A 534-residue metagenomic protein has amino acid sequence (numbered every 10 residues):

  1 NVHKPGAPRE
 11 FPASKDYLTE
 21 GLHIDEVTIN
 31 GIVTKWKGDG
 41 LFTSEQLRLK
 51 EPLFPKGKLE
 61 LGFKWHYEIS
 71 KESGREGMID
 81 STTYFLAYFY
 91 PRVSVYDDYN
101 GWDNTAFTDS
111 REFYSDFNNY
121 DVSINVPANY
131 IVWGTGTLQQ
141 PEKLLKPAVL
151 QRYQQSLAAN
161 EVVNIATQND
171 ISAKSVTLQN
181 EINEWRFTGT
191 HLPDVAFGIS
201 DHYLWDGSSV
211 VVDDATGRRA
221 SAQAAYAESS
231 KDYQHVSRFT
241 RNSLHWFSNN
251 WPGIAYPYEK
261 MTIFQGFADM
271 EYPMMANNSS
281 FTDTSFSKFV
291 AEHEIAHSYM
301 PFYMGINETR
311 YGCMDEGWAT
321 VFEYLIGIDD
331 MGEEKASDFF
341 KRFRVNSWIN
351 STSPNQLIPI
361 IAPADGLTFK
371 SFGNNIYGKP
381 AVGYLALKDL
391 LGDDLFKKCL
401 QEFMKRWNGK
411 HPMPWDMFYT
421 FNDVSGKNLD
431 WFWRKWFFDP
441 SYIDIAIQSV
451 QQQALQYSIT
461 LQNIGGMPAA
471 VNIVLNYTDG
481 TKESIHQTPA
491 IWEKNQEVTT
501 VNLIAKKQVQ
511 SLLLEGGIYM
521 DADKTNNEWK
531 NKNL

Functional and structural regions predicted by a protein language model:
N1, F187, Q223-T460: Hydrophobic alpha-helical and helix-loop surface patches within well-folded domains that function as non-catalytic
N1-A7, H66-Y120, Q140-P141, I518-L534: Glycine/proline-rich low-complexity spacer/linker segments in large multi-domain proteins
N1-V33, A87, N125-Y130, N476-Q487: Solvent-exposed beta-hairpin/edge-strand motifs
P8-T82, D170-N180, R186, E493-K507 (+1 more regions): A surface-exposed beta-strand-loop module
G57-K71, V122-A128, W185-H191, L513-G517: Short, hydrophobic/aromatic-enriched beta-strand segments in well-ordered soluble domains
K71-S81, W133-G136, F197-S200, P273-A276 (+3 more regions): Short, solvent-exposed loop/turn and secondary-structure capping segments
V95-N100, R111-E292, V321: Hydrophobic helix-coil surface modules that form long, contiguous segments used for peptide/substrate interaction
W133-G134, K146, G198, I445 (+1 more regions): Beta-strand-rich binding/interaction modules
